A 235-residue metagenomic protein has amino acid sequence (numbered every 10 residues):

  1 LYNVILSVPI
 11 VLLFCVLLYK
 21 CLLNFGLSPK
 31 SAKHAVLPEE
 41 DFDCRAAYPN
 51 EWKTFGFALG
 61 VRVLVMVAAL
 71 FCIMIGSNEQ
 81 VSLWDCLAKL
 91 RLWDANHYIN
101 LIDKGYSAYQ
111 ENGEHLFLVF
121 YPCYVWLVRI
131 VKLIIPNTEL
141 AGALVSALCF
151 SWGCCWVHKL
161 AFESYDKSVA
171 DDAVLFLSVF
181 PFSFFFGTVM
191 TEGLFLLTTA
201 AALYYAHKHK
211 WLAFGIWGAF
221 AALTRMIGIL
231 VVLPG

Functional and structural regions predicted by a protein language model:
Y2-Q80: Start-transfer (signal-anchor) and selected internal transmembrane alpha helices of multi-pass inner/ER membrane
K89-P136: Short hydrophobic/aromatic helix or loop-helix immediately within or flanking a transmembrane segment in polytopic
L116-F117, G142-F150, T191, L203-Y204 (+1 more regions): Alpha-helical transmembrane segments of multi-pass integral membrane proteins
V119-F120, Y124, V128-K132, P136 (+2 more regions): Transmembrane alpha-helices of multi-pass, membrane-embedded glycan-processing enzymes that use lipid-linked
N137-G142, W152, V157-V179: Transmembrane-helix signature of polytopic, membrane-embedded enzymes that assemble or transfer cell-envelope glycans
Y165-S168, A202-A213: Membrane-interface transmembrane helices that cradle and orient dolichyl/undecaprenyl
G187-L194: Short acidic/glycine- and proline-prone juxtamembrane loop motifs at membrane-interface regions of multi-pass membrane
L196-L197, A213-A222, I227-G235: Transmembrane-embedded, aromatic-rich helix segments that form part of the hydrophobic channel/pocket engaging
